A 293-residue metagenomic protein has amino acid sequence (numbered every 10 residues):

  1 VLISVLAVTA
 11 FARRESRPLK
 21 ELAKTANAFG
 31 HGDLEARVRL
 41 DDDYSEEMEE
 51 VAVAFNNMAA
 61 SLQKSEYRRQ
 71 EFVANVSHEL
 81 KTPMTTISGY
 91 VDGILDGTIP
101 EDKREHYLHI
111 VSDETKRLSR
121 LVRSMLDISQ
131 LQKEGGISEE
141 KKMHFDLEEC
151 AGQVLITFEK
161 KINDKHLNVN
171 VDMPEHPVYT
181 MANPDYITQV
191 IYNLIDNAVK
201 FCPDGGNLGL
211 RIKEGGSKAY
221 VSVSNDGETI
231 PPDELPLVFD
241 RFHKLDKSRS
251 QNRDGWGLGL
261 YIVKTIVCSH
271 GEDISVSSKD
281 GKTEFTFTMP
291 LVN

Functional and structural regions predicted by a protein language model:
V1-V73, Y90-L95, P100, H109 (+4 more regions): Membrane-proximal HAMP signal-relay module
R37-D42, K141-H144, N163, N168-V178: Conserved catalytic submotifs in the C-terminal HATPase_c
S45, K141-E159, N170: A conserved beta-strand-to-alpha-helix junction within the catalytic ATP-binding
D113-S119: Short alpha-helical segment of the dimerization/phosphotransfer core of two-component systems
K133-E140, Y179-A182: Conserved micro-motifs of the catalytic ATP-binding
A198-V199: Short helix-loop "hinge" at the ATP-lid/N-box region of the Bergerat-fold HATPase_c
I230-K244: Short conserved segment of the HATPase_c
G259, V263: Short alpha-helical Gxxx[C/S/T] motif in the catalytic ATP-binding
